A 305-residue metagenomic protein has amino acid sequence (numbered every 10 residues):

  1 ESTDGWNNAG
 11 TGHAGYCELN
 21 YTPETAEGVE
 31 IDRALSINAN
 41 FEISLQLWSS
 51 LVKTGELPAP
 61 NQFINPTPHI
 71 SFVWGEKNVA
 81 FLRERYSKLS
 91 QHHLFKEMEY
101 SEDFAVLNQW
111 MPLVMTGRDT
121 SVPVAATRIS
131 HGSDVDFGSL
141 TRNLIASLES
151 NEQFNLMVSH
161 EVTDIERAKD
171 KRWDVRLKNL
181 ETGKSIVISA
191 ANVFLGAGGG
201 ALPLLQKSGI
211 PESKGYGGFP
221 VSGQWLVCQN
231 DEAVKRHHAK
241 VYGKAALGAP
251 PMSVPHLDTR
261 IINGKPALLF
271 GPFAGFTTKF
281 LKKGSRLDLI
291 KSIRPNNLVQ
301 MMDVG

Functional and structural regions predicted by a protein language model:
E1-G5: Glycine-rich FAD pyrophosphate-binding loop
G10-H13, F63, V187-G305: Active-site substrate-recognition segment that forms the wall of the catalytic cavity or substrate channel
G10-Q109, A267, K279, S285-D288: Dinucleotide-binding Rossmann-like beta1-alpha1 core, especially the glycine-rich loop that anchors the ADP
H13, S71-V73, R128, R176 (+1 more regions): Short, well-ordered beta-strand micro-motif
G15-C17, K178-L180, F273: Generic beta-structure capping elements
C17, K77-V79, T163, G200-A201 (+1 more regions): Short, solvent-exposed loop/turn segments at secondary-structure junctions
P58-T67, S71-A146, S150-N151, N155-M157 (+2 more regions): Flavin (FAD/FMN) cofactor-binding and adjacent substrate-gating region of FAD-dependent oxidoreductase domains
S130-V234: Predominantly flavin-linked oxidoreductase catalytic cores and closely associated redox partners
